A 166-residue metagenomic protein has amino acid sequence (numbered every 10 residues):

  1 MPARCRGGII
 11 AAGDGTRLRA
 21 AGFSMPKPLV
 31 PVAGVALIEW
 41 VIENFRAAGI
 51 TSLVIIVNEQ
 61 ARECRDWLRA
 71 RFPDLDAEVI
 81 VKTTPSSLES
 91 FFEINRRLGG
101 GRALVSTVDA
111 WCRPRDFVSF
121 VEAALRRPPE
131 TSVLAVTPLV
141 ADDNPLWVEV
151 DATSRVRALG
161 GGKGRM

Functional and structural regions predicted by a protein language model:
M1-F23: N-terminal nucleotide-binding beta1-loop-alpha1 segment
A3-C5, T51, G100-R102: Short coil/turn segments at beta-strand junctions that form active-site/ligand-binding loops
S24-E39: Short catalytic helix/loop segments, enriched in acidic residues and glycine and frequently bearing histidine
V35-S52, E93: A short, N-terminal amphipathic alpha-helix
V54-N58, V136: Short internal beta-strands
Q60-R62: A conserved acidic beta->alpha catalytic loop
C64, R69-A152: Conserved beta-loop-beta/alpha segment of the NTase-like Rossmann-fold superfamily that binds/positions NTPs
V150-M166: Short, flexible, basic/aromatic active-site loop/helix in glycosyltransferases
